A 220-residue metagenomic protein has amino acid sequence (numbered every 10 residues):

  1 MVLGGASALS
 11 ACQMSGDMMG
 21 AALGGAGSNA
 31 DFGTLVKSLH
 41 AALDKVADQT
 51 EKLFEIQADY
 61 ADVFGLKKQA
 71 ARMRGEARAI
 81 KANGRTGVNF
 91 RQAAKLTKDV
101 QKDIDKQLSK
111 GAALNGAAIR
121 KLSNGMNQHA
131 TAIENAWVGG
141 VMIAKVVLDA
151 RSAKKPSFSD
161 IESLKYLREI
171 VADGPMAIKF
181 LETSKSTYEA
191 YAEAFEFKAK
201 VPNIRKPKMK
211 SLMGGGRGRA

Functional and structural regions predicted by a protein language model:
M1-V2: N-terminal export leaders
A6-L9: Bacterial Sec-type N-terminal signal peptides, specifically the leucine/valine-rich hydrophobic h-region
C12-F90, G214-A220: Immediate post-signal-peptide N-terminus of mature secreted/exported proteins
R91-R219: Extended amphipathic alpha-helical interaction segments
